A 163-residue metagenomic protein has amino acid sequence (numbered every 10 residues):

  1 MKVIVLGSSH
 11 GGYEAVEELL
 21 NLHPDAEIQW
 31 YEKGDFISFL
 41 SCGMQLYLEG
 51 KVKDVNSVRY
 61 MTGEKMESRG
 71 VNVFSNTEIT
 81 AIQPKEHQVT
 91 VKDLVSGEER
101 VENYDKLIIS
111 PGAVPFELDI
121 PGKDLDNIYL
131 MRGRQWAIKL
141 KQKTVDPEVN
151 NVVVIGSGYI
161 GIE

Functional and structural regions predicted by a protein language model:
M1-I4, G63-I155: FAD-binding core/adjacent interface of flavoenzyme oxidoreductases
M1-N76: Beta1-alpha1 glycine-rich phosphate/pyrophosphate-binding loop at the start of Rossmann-like nucleotide-binding domains
G7, G156, E163: Walker B catalytic carboxylates
G12, G161-I162: N-terminal Rossmann-fold NAD(P) dinucleotide-binding loop
E18-L22, K143, E163: Rossmann-fold NAD(P)-dependent oxidoreductase module
F39, E117-D119, E163: Active-site-proximal flexible loops/turns
